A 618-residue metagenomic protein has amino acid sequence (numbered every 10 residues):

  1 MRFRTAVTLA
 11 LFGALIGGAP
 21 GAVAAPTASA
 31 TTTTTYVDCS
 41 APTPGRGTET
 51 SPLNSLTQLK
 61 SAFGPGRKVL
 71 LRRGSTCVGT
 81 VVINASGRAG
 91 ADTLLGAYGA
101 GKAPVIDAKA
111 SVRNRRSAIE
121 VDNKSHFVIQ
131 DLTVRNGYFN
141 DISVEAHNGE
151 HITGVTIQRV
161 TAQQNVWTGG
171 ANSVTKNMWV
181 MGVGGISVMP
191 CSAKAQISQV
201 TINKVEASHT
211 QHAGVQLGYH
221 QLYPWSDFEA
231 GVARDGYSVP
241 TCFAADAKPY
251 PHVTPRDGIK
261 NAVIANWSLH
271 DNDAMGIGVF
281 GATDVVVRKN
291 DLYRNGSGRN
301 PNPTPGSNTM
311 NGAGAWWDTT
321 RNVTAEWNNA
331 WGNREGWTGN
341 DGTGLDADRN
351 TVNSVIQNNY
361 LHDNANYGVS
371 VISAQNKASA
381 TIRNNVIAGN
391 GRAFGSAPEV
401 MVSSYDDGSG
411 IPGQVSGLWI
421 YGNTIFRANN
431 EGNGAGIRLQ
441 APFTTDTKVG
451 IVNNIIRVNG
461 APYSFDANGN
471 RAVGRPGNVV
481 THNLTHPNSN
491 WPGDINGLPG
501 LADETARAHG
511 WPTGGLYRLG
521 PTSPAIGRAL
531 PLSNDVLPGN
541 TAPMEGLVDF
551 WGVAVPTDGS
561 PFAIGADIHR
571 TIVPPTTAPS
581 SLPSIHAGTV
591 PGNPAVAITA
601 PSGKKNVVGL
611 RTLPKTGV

Functional and structural regions predicted by a protein language model:
R2-T27, V618: Secretory targeting and sorting signals
C39-R72, T76-C77, V82, S523 (+2 more regions): Acidic Gly/Asp/Thr-rich repetitive segments characteristic of extracellular carbohydrate-active and adhesion proteins
P52, K68-R73, S86-Y138, Q164-M178 (+2 more regions): Right-handed parallel beta-helix/beta-spiral solenoid domain characteristic of secreted/periplasmic
G64, A85, G90, G101 (+28 more regions): Parallel beta-helix/beta-solenoid
G79, N84, N358-Y360, S379-L516: Predominantly extracellular beta-rich ligand-binding scaffolds that present long acidic/polar faces for carbohydrate
V82-I83, K109-E120, Y138-N148, G170-A193 (+8 more regions): Extracellular beta-strand/beta-solenoid scaffold signature
W491-T571: C-terminal accessory segments
